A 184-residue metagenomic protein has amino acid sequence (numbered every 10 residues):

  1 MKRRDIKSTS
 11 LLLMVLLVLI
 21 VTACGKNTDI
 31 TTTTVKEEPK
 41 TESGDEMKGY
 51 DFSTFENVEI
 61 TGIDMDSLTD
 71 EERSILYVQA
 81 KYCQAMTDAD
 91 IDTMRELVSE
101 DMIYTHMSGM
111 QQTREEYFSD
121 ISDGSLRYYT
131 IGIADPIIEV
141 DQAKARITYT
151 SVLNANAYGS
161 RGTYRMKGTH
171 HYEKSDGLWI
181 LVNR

Functional and structural regions predicted by a protein language model:
K2-L11: Bacterial N-terminal signal peptides that target proteins for export
L13-V18: Hydrophobic helical h-region of N-terminal Sec-dependent signal peptides in bacterial secretory/periplasmic proteins
I20-A23: C-terminal motif of bacterial Sec signal peptides marking the signal peptidase cleavage site
G25-D92, E96: Short, low-complexity N-terminal intrinsically disordered segments enriched in polar/charged residues
Y82, M94, M102, Y117 (+2 more regions): Hydrophobic pocket/interface hotspot
R95-G132: Short solvent-exposed beta->alpha transition segments
F118-S160: Surface-exposed, charged secondary-structure patches
A143-N183: Exposed beta-sheet edge and beta->alpha loop/turn motif
